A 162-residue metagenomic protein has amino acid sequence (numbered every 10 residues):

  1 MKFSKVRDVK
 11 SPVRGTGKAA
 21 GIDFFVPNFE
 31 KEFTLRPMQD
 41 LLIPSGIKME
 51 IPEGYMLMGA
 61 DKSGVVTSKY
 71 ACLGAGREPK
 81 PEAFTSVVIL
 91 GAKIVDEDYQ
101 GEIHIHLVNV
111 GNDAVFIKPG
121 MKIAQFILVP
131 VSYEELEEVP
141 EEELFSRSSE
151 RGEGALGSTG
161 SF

Functional and structural regions predicted by a protein language model:
M1-F162: DUTPase catalytic domain/fold
